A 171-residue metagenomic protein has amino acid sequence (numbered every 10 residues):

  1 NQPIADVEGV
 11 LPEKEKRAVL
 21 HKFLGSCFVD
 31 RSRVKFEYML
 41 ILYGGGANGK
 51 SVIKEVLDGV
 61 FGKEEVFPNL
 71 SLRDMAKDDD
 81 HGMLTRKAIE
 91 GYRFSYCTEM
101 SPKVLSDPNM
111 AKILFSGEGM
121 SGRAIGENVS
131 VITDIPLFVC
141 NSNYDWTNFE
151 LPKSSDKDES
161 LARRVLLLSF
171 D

Functional and structural regions predicted by a protein language model:
N1-G91, L166-S169: P-loop NTPase catalytic core of nucleic-acid-dependent motor ATPases
G9-K16, W146-D156: Short, polar/flexible loop-turn hinges at active-site or ligand-entry regions and domain interfaces
N69-G82, D107-V129: Substrate-gripping "pore-loop 1 plus following alpha2 helix"
T85-G91, R123-S142: AAA+/SF3 P-loop NTPase mechanochemical coupling elements
G91-S116, S130, L151-L161: Conserved AAA+/SF3 P-loop NTPase catalytic/coupling segment centered on the Walker-B
S95-T98, I135-Y144, L168: Structural recognition of the conserved hydrophobic beta-strand(s) that form the central parallel beta-sheet of P-loop
S101-P102, N143-N148, D171: Conserved nucleotide-binding/hydrolysis micro-motifs of P-loop NTPases
K157-D171: Conserved AAA+ ATPase core "coupling" helix
